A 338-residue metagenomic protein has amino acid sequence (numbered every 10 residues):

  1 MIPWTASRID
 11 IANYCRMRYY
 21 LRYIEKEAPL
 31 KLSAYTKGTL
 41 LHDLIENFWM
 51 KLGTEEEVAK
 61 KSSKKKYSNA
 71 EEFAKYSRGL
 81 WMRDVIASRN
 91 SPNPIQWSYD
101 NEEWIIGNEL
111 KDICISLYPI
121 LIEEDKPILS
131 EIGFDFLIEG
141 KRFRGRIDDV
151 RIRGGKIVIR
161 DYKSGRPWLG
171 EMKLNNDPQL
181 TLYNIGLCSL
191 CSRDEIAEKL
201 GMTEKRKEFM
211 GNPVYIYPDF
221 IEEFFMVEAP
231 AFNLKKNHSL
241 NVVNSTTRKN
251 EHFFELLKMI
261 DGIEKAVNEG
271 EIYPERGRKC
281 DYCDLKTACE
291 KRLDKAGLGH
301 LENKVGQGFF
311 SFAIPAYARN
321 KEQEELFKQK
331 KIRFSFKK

Functional and structural regions predicted by a protein language model:
M1, R16-P29, K156-P167, L257-V267: Short amphipathic alpha-helical segments and their helix-coil junctions
P3, L32, G170-L174, P274: Short, solvent-exposed segments of well-ordered alpha helices
A6-T54, G107, K111, E131 (+1 more regions): Nuclease catalytic cores
E25, I45-G53, R151, S164-P167 (+3 more regions): Hydrophobic/aromatic-lined pockets within catalytic cores
L44-I132: A non-catalytic, helix-rich entry segment at domain boundaries
K51-K61, K66, C191-M202, E208 (+1 more regions): Surface-exposed helix-capping loop/turn segments at secondary-structure junctions
P127-I260: Mg2+/Mn2+-dependent nuclease catalytic core
N250-K338: Accessory terminal regions of nucleic-acid processing enzymes
